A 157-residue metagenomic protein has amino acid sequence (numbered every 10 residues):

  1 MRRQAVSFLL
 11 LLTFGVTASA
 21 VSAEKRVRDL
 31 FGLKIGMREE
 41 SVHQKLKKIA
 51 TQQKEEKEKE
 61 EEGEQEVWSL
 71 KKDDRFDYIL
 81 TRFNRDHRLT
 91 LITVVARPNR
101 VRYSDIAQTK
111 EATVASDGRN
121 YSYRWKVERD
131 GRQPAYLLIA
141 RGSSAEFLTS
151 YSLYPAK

Functional and structural regions predicted by a protein language model:
M1-F8: Bacterial N-terminal signal peptides that target proteins for export
R2, G15-A20: Short, intrinsically disordered, low-complexity terminal segments
F8-V16: Bacterial N-terminal signal peptides
F14, F83-N84: Aromatic-residue hotspot detector
V21-E66, D86, L91-K157: Non-cytosolic coordination micro-motifs
Q65-F83: Compositionally biased P/S/T/G-rich terminal and signal peptide-adjacent segments that lie outside catalytic cores
